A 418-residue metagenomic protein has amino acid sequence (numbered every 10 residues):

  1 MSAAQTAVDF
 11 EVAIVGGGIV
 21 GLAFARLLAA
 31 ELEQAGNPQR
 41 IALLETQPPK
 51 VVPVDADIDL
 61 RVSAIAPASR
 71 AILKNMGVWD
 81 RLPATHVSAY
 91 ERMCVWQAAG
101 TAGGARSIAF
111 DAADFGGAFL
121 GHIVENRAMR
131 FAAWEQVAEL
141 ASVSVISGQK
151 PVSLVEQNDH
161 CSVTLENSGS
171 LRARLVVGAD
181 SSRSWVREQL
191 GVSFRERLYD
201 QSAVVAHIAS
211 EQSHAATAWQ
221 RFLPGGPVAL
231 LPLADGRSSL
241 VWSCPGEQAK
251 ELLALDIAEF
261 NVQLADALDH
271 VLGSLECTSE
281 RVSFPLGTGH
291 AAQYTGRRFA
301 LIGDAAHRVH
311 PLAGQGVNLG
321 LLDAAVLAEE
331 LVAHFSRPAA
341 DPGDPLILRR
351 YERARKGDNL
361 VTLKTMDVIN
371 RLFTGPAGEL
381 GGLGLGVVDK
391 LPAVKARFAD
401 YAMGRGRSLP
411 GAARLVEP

Functional and structural regions predicted by a protein language model:
Q5-V20, A42: Beta1/beta-strand and adjacent pyrophosphate-binding region of the FAD-binding site in flavoprotein oxidoreductases
V8, T85-Q189, E196-S202: Conserved N-terminal helical subregion
A29-I58: Glycine-rich FAD pyrophosphate-binding loop
D55-G100: N-terminal FAD cofactor-binding segment of flavoenzymes
A71, V78, R183-A218, G236-S238 (+2 more regions): Central beta-strand plus flanking loop segment that forms part of the substrate or channel wall within the catalytic
L223-P285: Conserved FAD/dinucleotide-binding core of flavoprotein oxidoreductases
T295-P311: Short FAD-binding loop at a beta-strand-to-alpha-helix junction that anchors the flavin cofactor in diverse
E329-P418: C-terminal helical "tail/cap" subdomain of flavin- and related membrane-associated enzymes
